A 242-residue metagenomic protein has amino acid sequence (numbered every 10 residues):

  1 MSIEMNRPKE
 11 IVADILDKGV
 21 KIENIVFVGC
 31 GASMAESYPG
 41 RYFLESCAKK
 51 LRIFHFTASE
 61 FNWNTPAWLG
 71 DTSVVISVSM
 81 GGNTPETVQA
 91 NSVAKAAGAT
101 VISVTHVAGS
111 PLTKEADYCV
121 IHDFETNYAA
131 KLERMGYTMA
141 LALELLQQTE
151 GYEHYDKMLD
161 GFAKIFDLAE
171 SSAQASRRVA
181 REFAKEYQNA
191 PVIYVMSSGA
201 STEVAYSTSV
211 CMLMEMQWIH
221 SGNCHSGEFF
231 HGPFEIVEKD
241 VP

Functional and structural regions predicted by a protein language model:
M1-N24, T126, L143-C224: Active-site phosphate/pyrophosphate-binding segments
I11, E60-T65, V179-E182, F229-P233: Short acidic active-site motifs
I15-D17, W63-G70, G232-K239: Short amphipathic alpha-helix with an adjacent loop that forms part of the alpha/beta core around
V20-Y155, G161: Glycine-rich phosphate-binding loops that contact phosphosugars or nucleotide phosphates
I25, V101, V192-Y194, K239-P242: Hydrophobic beta-strand segments of well-ordered beta-sheets in folded domains
G40-E45, S92-V93, T208-M216, E238-K239: Short, solvent-exposed amphipathic alpha-helical segments in soluble enzyme and RNA/protein-processing domains
H55-T57, H220-F230: A generic structural motif
V74-S77, E238-P242: Short, well-ordered secondary-structure micro-motifs within conserved domains or adaptor modules
